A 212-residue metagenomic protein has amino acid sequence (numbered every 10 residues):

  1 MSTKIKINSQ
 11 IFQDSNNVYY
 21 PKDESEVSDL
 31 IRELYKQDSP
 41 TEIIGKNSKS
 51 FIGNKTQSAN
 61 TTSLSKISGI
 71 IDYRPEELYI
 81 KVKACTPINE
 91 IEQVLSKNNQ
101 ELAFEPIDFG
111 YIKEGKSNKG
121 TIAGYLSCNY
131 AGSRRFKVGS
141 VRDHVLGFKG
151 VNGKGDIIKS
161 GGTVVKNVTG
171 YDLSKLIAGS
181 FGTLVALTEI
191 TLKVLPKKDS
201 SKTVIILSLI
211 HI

Functional and structural regions predicted by a protein language model:
S2-N8: N-terminal basic/disordered segments at the start of proteins
N8-T41, L64-N118, Y130-T163, K197-I206: N-terminal glycine-rich flavin-associated loop
I43-K49: Glycine-rich beta-strand-to-loop/alpha-helix junction loops that act as flexible
S50-T56: Short glycine-biased active-site loop of nucleotidyltransferases that positions the nucleotide triphosphate and helps
T121-N129, S180-T183: Glycine-rich anion/phosphate-binding loop at the beta-strand->alpha-helix junction
I157-K175, L187-I190: Active-site glycine-rich loop that binds ribose-phosphate moieties when present
L176-K198: Short, acidic (Asp/Glu-rich) active-site segment that either coordinates a divalent metal cofactor
I210-I212: Conserved small/polar residues in nucleotide/adenosyl-binding loops
